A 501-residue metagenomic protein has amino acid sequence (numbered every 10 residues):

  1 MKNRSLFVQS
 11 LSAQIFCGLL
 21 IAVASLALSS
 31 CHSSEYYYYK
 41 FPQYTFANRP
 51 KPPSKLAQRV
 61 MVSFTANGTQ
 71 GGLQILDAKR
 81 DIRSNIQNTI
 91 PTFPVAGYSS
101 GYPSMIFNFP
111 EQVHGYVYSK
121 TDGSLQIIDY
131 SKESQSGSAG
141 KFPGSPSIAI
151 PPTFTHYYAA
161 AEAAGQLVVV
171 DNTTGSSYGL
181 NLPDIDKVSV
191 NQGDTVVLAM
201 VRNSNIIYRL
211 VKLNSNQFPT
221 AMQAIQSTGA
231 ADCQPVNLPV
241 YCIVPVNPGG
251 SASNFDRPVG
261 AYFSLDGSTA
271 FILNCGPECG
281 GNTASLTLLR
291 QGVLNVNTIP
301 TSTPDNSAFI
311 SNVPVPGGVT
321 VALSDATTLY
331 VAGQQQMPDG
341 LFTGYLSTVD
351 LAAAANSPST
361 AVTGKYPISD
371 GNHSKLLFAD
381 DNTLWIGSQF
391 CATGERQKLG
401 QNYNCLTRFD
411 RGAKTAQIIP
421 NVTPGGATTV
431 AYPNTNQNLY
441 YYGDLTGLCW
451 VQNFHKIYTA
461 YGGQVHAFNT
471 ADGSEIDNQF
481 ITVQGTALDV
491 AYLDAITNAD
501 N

Functional and structural regions predicted by a protein language model:
K2-R4, V23-V62: Bacterial Sec-dependent N-terminal signal peptides
P42-K51, G97-Q112, P143-T155, P183-T195 (+5 more regions): Repeated scaffold domains used in trafficking and secretory/extracellular systems, primarily beta-propellers
V62, V117, A159, A199 (+4 more regions): Residue position within the beta-strands of beta-propeller blades
G68-D77, D122-I128, G165-V169, S204-L213 (+4 more regions): Structural motif
A78-D81, D129-E133, D171-G175, K212-N216 (+5 more regions): Short loop/turn segments that connect beta-strands within beta-propeller blades
R83-G97, S136-G144, S177-D184, F218-S253 (+4 more regions): Beta-propeller fold detector
D370-H455, T459-A460: Loop/turn-rich, solvent-exposed surfaces of beta-rich toroidal or solenoidal domains
T459-N501: Blade-level signature of beta-propeller repeat domains, shared across WD40, Kelch, NHL, RCC1 and BNR/Asp-box propellers
